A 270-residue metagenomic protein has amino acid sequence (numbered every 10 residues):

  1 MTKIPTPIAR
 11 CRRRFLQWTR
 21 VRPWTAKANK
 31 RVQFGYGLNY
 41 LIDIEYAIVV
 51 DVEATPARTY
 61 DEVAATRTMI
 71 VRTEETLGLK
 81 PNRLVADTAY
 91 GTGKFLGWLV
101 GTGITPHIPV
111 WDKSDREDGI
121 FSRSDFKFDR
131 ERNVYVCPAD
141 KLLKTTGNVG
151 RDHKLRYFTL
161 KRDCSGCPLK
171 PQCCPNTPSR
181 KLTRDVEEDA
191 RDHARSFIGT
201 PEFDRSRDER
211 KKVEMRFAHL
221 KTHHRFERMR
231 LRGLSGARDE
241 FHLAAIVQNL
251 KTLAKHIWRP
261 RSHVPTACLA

Functional and structural regions predicted by a protein language model:
M1-A270: Anion-binding and metal-coordination hotspots
